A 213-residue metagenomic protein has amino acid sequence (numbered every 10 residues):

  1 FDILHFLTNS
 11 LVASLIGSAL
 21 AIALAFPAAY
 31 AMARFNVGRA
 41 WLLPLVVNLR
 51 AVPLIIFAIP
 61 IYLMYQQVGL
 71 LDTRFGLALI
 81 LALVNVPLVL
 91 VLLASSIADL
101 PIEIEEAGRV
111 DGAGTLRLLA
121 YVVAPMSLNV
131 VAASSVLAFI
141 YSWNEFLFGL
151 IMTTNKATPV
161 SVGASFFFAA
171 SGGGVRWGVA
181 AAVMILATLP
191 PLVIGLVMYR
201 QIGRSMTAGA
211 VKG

Functional and structural regions predicted by a protein language model:
F1-G213: A structural signal for multi-pass alpha-helical bundles of membrane permease subunits that mediate small-molecule
